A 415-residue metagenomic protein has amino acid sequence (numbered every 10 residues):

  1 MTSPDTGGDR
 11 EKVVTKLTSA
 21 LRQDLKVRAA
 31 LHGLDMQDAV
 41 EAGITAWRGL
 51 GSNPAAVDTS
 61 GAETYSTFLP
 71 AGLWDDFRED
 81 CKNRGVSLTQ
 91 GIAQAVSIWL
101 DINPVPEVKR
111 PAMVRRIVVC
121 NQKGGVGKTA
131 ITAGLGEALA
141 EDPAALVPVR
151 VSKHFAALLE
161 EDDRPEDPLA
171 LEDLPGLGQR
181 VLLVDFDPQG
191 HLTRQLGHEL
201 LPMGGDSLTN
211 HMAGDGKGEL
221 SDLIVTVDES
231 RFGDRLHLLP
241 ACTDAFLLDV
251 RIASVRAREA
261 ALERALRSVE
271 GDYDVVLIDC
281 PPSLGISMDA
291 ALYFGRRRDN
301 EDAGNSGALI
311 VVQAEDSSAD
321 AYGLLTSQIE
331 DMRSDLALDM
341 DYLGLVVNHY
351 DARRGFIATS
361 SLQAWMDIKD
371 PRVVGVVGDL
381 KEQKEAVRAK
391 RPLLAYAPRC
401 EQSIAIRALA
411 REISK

Functional and structural regions predicted by a protein language model:
T2-V13, V27, Q37-D38, R48-Y65 (+1 more regions): P-loop NTP-binding core
T18, D24, G33-D35, G43 (+1 more regions): N-terminus-biased targeting/localization segments
T18, L69-P70: Hydrophobic loop/turn residues within beta-sheet-rich immunoglobulin-like superfamily modules
